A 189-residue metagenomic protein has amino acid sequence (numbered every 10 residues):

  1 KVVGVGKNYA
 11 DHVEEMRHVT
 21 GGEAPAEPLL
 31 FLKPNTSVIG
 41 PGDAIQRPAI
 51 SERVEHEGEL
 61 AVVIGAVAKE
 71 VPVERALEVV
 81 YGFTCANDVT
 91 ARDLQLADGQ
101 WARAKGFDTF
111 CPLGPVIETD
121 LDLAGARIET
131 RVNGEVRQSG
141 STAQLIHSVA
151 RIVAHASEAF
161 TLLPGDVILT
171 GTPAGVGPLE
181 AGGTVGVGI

Functional and structural regions predicted by a protein language model:
K1, G22-E23, E52-V54, A154 (+2 more regions): Residue "hotspots" at secondary-structure boundaries inside conserved domains
K1-S51: Extended, compositionally biased flexible segments
G4, G40, E55-E57, L163 (+1 more regions): Residue-level recognition of short, solvent-exposed, well-ordered loop/turn junctions that link secondary-structure
H12, R92-I189: Catalytic-pocket segment enriched in acidic/His residues
E14-M16, G42-A44, A49-I50, V71-A76 (+3 more regions): A short secondary-structure junction signal
H18-T20, I45-V54, A68-R75, Q100-A104 (+2 more regions): A generic local secondary-structure boundary/capping motif
E59-V63, T84, E129: Residues embedded in well-ordered beta-strands
